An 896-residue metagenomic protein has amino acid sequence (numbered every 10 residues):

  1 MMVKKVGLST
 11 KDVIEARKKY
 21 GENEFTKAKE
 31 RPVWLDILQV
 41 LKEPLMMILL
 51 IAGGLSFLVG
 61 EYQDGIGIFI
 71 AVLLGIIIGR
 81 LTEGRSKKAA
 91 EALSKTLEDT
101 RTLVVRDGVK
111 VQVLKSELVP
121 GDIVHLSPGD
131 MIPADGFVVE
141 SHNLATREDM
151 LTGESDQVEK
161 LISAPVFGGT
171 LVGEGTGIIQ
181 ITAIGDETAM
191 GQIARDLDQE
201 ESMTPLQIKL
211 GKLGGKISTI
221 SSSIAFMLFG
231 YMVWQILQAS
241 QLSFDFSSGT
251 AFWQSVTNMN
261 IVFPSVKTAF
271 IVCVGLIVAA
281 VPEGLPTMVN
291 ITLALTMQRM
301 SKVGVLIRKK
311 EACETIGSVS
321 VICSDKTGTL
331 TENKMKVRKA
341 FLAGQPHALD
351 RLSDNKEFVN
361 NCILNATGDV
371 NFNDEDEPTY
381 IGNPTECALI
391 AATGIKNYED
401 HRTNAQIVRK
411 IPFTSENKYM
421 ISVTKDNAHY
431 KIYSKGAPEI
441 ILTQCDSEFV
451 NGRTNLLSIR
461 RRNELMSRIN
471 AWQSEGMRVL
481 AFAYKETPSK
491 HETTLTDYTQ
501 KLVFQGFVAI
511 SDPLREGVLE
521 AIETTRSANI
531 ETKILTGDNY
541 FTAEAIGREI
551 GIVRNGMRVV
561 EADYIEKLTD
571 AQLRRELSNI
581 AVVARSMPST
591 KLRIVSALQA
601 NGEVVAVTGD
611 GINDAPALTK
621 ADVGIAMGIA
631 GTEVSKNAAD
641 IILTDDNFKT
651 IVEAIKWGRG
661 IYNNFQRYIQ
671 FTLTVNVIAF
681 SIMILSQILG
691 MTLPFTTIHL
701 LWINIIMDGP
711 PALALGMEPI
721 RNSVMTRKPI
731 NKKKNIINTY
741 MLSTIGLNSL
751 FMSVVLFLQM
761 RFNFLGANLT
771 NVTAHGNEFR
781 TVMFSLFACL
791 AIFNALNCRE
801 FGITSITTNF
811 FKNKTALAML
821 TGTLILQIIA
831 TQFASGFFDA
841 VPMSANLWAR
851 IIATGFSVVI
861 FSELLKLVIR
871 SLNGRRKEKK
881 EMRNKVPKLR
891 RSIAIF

Functional and structural regions predicted by a protein language model:
M1-P729, K734-I737, F784, A788 (+1 more regions): Conserved cytosolic headpiece of P-type ATPases
L364, P438, G746, F751-M752: Glycine-rich phosphate-binding loop plus the immediately following alpha-helix
N365, S753-L765, C789, A795-R799: Short hydrophobic alpha-helical module
Q687-T696, R761-F779: Helix-coil boundary and interhelical linker segments in multi-pass alpha-helical membrane proteins
M707, M752-S753, R780-A795: Generic alpha-helical transmembrane segments
P729-L750, T773-V782, F810-F811: Membrane-water interface at loop-to-transmembrane-helix junctions
L747-L758, T770-N771, H775, F896: Catalytic cores of phosphodiester-bond-cleaving enzymes
L750-L765, Q827-F838: Alpha-helical transmembrane segments and their membrane-interface junctions in multi-pass membrane proteins
